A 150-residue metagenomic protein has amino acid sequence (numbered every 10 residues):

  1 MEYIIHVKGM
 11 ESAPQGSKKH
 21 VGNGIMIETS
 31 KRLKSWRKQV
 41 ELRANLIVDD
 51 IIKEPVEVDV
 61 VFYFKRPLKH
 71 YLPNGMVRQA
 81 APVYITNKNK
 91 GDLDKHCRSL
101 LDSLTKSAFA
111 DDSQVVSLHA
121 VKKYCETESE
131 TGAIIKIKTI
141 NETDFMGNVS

Functional and structural regions predicted by a protein language model:
M1-S150: Acidic, proline/glycine-enriched N-terminal capping motif
